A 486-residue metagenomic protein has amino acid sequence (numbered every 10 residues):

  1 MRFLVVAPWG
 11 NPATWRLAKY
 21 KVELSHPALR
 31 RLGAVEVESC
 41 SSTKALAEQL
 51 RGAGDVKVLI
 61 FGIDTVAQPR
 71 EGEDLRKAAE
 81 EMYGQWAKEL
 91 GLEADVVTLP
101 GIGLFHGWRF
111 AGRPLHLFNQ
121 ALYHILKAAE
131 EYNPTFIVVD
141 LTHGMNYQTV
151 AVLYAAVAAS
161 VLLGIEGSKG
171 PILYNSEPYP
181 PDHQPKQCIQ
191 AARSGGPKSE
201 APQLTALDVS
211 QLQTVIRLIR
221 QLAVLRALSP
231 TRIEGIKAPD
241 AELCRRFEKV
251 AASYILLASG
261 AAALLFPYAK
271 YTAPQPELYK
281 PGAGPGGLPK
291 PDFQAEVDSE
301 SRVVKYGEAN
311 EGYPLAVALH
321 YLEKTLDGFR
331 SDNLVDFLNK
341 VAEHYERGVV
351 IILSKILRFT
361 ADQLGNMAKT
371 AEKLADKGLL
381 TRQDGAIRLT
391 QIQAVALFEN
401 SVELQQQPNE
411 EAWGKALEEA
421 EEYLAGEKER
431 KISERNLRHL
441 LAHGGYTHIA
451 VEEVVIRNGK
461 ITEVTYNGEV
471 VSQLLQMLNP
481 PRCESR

Functional and structural regions predicted by a protein language model:
M1-F136, V157-R486: Long, low-complexity, Lys/Arg-enriched
L141-T149: Acidic, metal-coordinating catalytic cores used for nucleic-acid/nucleotide bond scission and strand-transfer chemistry
T149-A158: Contiguous, well-ordered alpha-helical segments that form the cores/surfaces of helical PPI scaffolds
